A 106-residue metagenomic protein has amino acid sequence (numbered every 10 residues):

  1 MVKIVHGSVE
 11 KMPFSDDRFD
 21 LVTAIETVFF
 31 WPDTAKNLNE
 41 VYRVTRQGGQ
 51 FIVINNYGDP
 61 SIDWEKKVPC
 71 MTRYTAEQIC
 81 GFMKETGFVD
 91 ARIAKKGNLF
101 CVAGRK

Functional and structural regions predicted by a protein language model:
M1-P13: Conserved SAM-binding strand-loop segment of SAM-dependent methyltransferases
E10-V22: A short acidic, Gly/Pro-enriched loop at the edge of an enzyme's catalytic core that lines a small-molecule cofactor
D20-T34: A short SAM/SAH-binding and catalytic strip from SAM-dependent methyltransferases
A35-Q47: A short glycine-rich, Lys/Arg-flanked "PGG" loop and its adjoining helix->strand segment in the class I
G48-N56: Conserved beta-strand signature within the Rossmann-like core of class I S-adenosyl-L-methionine
N55-S61, R73, N98: Short "lid" loop at the C-terminus of a central beta-strand within the Rossmann-like core of SAM-dependent
C70-G87: Short alpha-helix
T86-A91, K95-K106: Core SAM-dependent methyltransferase catalytic element
